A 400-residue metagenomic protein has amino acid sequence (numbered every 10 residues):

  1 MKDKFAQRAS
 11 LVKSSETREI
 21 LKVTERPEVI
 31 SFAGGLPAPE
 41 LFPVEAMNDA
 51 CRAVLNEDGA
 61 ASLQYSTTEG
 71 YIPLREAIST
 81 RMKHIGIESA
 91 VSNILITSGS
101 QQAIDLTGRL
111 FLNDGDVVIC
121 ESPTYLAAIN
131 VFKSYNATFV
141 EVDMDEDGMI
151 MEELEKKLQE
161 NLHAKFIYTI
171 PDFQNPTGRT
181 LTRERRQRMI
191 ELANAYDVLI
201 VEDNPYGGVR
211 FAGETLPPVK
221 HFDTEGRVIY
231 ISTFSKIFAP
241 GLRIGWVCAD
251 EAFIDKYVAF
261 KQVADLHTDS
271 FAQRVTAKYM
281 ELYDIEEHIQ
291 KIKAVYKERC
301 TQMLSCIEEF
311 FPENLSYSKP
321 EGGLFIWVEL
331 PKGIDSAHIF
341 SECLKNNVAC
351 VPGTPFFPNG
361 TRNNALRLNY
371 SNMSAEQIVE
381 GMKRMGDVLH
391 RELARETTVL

Functional and structural regions predicted by a protein language model:
M1, K345, N359-L400: PLP-dependent enzyme catalytic core of the Aspartate aminotransferase-like
S10-G99, L106, E281-L282, A349 (+2 more regions): N-terminal small-domain helix-loop-helix segment of the aminotransferase-like
A61-Y196, G207-F222, Y296, E376 (+1 more regions): Conserved core of the PLP fold type I
T224-A294: Conserved core segment of the aminotransferase class I/II
C248, W327-E329, N369-S371: Short hydrophobic/aromatic beta-strand micro-patches that form the beta-sheet surface supporting nucleotide- or nucleic
A277, A294-L304, S316-E329, I339: Conserved glycine-rich beta-strand-loop-beta hairpin in the small C-terminal domain of fold type I
I334-I339, E376-E380: Short, conserved charged micro-motifs
